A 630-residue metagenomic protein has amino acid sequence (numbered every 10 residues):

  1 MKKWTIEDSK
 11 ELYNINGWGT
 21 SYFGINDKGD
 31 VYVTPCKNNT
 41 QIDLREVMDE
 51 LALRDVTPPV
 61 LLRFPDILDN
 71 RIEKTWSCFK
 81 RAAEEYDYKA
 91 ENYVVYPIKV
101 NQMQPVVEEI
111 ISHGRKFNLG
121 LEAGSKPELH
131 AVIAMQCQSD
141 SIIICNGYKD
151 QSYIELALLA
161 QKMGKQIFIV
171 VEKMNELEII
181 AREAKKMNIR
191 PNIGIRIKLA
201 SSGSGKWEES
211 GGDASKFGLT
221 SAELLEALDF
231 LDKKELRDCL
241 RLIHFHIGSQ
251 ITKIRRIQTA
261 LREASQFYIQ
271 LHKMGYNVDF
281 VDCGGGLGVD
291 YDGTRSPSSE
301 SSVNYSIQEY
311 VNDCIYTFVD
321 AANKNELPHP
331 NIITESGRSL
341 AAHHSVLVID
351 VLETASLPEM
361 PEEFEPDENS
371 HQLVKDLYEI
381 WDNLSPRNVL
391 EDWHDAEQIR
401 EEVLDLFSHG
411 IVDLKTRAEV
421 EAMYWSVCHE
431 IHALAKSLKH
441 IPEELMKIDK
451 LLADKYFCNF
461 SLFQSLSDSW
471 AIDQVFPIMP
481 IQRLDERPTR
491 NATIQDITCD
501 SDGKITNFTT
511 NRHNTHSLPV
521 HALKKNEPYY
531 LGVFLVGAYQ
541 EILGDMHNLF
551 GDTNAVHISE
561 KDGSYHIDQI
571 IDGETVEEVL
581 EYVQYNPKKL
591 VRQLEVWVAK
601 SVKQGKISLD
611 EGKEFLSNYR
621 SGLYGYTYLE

Functional and structural regions predicted by a protein language model:
M1-T57, S559, H566, V576-V579 (+1 more regions): Conserved, well-structured core domains of diverse proteins
E7-S9, E73-R81, Q104-E109, L129-H130 (+5 more regions): Short alpha-helical segments and helix-capping/turn motifs at coil-helix boundaries
I25-Q102: Low-complexity, highly charged intrinsically disordered N-terminal segments that act as targeting/localization
D30, N38, I67, N101-M103 (+15 more regions): Short, glycine-/Ser/Thr-/acidic-enriched flexible segments
P58, L62, E84-K89, M274-V278 (+1 more regions): Flexible, glycine/charged-enriched surface loops at secondary-structure junctions
D66-K74, E226, E263, D313: A non-catalytic, amphipathic alpha-helix used as a structural packing/dimerization or gating element in enzyme scaffolds
D87-D282, L287-V289, G293, N304-E309 (+2 more regions): Active-site-proximal beta-alpha core segment in soluble small-molecule metabolic enzymes
Y305, D313, V319-E630: Charged (often Lys/Glu-rich) extended helix/loop segments that serve as interaction or gating elements
